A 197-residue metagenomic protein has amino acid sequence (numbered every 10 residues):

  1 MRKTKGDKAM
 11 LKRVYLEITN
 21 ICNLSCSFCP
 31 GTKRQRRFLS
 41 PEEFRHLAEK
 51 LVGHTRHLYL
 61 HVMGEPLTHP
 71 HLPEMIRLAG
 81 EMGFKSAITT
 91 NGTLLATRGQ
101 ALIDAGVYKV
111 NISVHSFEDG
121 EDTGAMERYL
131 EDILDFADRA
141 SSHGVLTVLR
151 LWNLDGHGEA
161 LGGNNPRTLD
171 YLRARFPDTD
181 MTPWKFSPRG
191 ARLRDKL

Functional and structural regions predicted by a protein language model:
M1-V110, G120-E127: Conserved alpha-helical substructure of the radical SAM core
L39, Y59, M82-K85, Q100-A101 (+1 more regions): Radical SAM enzyme [4Fe-4S]-AdoMet core and its adjacent flexible, acidic and glycine-rich loops/tails across
